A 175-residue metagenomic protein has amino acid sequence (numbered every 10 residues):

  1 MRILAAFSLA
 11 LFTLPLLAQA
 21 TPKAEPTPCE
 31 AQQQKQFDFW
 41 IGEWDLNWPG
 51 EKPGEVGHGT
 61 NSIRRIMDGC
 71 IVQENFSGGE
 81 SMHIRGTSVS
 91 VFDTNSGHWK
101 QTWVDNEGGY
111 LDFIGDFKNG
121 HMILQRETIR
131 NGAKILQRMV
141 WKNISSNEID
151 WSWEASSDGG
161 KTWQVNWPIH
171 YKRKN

Functional and structural regions predicted by a protein language model:
M1-L4: Positively charged n-region of N-terminal signal peptides that target proteins for export
T13-P15: N-terminal signal peptide c-region/cleavage motif recognized by signal peptidases
Q19-N175: Hydrophobic small-molecule pocket/channel-lining residues, especially in calycin-type beta-barrels
